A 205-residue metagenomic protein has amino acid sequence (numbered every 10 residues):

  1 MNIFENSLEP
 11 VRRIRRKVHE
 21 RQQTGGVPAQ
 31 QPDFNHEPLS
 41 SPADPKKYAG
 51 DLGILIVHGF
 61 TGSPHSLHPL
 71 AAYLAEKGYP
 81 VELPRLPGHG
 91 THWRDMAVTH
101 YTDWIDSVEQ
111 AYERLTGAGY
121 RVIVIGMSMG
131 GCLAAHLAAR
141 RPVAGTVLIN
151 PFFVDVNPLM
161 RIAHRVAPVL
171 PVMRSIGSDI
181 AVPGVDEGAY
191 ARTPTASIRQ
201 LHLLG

Functional and structural regions predicted by a protein language model:
N2-Q30, A144, P151-G205: The alpha/beta-hydrolase serine catalytic core
Q30-H92: Short, surface-exposed "cap/lid" segments of acyl-processing enzymes
Y79, G119-Y120, M127, P142: Short phosphate-binding/catalytic loops that engage adenosine nucleotides
T91, C132, D155-V156: Generic structural signal for helix capping and beta-alpha/helix-loop junctions
H92-I123: Catalytic nucleophile-loop/oxyanion-hole region of alpha/beta-hydrolase and closely related hydrolase-like folds
G126-A134: Gly/Ala-rich beta-loop-alpha elbow adjacent to hydrolase catalytic centers
H136-R140: Active-site signature of alpha/beta-hydrolase-fold catalytic machinery across serine- and Asp/Cys-nucleophile hydrolases
